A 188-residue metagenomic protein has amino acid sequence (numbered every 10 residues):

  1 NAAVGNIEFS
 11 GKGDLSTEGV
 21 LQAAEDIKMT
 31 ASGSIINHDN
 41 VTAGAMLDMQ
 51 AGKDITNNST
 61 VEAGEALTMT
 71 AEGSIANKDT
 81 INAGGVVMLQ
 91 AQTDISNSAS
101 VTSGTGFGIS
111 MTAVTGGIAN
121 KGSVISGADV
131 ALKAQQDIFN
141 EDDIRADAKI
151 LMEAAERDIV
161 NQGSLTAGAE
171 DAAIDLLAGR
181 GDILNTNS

Functional and structural regions predicted by a protein language model:
N1-A2, S16-Q22, I36-T42, T56-E62 (+6 more regions): Short, T/G/N/S-enriched strand-turn elements that build extracellular solenoid repeat scaffolds
G5-G13, E25-S32, A45-G52, E65-E72 (+5 more regions): Well-ordered beta-strand segments characteristic of repetitive beta-sheet solenoids
